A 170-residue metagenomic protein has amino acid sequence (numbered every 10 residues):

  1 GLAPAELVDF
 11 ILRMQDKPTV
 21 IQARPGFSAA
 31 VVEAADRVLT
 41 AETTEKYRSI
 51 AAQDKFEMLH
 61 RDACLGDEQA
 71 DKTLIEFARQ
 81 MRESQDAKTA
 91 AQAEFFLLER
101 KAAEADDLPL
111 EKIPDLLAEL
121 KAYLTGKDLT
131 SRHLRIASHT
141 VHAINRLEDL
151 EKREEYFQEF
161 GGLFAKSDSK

Functional and structural regions predicted by a protein language model:
G1-K170: Oxidative protein folding and maturation machinery
